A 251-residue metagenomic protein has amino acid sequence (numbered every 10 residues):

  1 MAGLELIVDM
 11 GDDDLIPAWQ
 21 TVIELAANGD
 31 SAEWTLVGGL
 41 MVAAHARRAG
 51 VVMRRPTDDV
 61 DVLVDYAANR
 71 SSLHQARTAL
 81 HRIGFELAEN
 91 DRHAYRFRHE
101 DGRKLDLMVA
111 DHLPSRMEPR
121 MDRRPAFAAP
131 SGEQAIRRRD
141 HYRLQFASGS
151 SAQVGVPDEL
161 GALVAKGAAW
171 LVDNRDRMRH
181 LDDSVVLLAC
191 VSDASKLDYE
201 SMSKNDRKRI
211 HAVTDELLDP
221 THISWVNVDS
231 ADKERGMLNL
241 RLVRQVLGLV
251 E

Functional and structural regions predicted by a protein language model:
M1-E251: Compositionally biased terminal segments of proteins
